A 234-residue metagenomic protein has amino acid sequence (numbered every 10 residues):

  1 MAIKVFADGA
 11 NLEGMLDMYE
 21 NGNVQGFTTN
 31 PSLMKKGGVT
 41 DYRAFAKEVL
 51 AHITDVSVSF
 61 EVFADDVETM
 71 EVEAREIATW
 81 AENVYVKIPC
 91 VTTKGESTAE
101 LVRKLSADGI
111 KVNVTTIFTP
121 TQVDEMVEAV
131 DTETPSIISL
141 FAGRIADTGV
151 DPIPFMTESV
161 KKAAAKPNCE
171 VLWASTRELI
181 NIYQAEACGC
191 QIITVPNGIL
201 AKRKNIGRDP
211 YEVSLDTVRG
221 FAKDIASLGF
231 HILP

Functional and structural regions predicted by a protein language model:
A2-L16, E20-V24, T28-D108, A142-I145: Active-site beta->alpha loop and helix N-cap motifs at the rims of alpha/beta catalytic domains
K35, A44, Q122, K202-R203: Flexible domain-boundary/linker segments
E96, R103, I110-A201, G207-L228: Catalytic alpha/beta core domains of metabolic enzymes, predominantly
I232-P234: C-terminal extensions of enzymes
